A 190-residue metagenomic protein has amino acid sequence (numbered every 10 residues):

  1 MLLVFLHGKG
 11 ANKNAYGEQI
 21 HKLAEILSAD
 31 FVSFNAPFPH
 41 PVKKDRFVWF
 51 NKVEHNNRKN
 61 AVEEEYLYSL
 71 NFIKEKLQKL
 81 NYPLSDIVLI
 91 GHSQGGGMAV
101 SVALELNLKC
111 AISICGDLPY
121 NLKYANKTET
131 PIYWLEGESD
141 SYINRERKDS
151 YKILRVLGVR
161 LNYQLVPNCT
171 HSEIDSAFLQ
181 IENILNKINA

Functional and structural regions predicted by a protein language model:
M1-Y82: Serine-hydrolase catalytic machinery in alpha/beta-hydrolase-like enzymes
Y16-I20, I143-L154: Short alpha-helix in the alpha/beta-hydrolase fold that links the catalytic acid
I90-G95, A99: Gly/Ala-rich beta-loop-alpha elbow adjacent to hydrolase catalytic centers
N107-L118: A conserved short beta-strand
Y133-E136: Short beta-strand/loop motif that positions the catalytic acidic residue of the alpha/beta-hydrolase fold
E138-R145, S172: Acidic catalytic loop of the alpha/beta-hydrolase fold
Y151-A190: C-terminal catalytic histidine-bearing segment of alpha/beta-hydrolase fold enzymes
